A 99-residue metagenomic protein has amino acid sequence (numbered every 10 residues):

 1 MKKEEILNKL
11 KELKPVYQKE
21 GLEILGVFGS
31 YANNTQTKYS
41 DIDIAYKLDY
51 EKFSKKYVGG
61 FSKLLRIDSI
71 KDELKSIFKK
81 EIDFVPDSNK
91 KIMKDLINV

Functional and structural regions predicted by a protein language model:
M1-I24, A32-K38, Y50-V99: Catalytic core of pol beta-like nucleotidyltransferases
S40-I42: Change "...and in nucleic-acid phosphodiester-cleaving endonucleases..." to "...and in nucleic-acid processing enzymes
A45-D49: Short hydrophobic/aromatic beta-strand micro-patches that form the beta-sheet surface supporting nucleotide- or nucleic
